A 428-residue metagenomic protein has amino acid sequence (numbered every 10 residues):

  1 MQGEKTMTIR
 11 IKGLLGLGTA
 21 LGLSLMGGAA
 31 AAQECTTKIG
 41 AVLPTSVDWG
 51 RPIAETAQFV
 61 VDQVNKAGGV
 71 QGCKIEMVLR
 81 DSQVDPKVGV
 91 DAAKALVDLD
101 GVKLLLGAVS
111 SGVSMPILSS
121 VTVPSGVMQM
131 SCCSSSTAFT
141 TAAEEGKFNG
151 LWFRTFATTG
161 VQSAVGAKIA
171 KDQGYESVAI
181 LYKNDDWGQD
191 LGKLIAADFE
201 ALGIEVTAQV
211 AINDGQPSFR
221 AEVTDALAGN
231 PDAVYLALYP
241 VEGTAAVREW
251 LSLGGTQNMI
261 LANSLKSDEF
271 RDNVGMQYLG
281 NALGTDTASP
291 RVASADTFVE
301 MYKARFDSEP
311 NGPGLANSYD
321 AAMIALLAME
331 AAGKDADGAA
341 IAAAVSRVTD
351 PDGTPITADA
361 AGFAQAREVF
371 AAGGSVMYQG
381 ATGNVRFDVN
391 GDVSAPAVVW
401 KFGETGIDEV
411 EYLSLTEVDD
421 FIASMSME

Functional and structural regions predicted by a protein language model:
M1-T6: Short, Lys/Arg-enriched N-terminal segments with co-localized hydrophobic residues within the first ~10-30 amino acids
T8-I9, L17-G18, A31-E428: Extracytosolic ligand-binding ectodomains
G16-S24: Gram-negative bacterial Sec-dependent N-terminal signal peptides
M26-A29: N-terminal signal peptide c-region/cleavage motif recognized by signal peptidases
